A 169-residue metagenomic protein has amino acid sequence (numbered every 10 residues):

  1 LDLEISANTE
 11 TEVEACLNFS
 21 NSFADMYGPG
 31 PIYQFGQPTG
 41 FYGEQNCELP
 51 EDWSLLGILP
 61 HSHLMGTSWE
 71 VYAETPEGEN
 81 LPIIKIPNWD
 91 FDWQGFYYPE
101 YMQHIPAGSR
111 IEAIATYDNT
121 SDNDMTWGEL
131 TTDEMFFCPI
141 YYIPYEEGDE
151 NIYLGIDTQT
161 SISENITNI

Functional and structural regions predicted by a protein language model:
L1-E147: His-enriched metal-coordination microenvironments in redox/metal-binding proteins
D149-I169: Residue-level detector of functionally pivotal "anchor" positions at catalytic/ligand-binding pockets or at interdomain
